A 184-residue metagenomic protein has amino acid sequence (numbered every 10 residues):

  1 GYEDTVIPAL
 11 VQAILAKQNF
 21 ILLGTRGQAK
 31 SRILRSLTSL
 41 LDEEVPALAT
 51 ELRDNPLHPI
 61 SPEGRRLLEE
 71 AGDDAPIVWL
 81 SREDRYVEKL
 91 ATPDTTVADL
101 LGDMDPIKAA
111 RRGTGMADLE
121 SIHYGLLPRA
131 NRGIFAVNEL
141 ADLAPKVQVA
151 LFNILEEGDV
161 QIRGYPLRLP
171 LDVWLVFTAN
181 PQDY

Functional and structural regions predicted by a protein language model:
G1-Y184: Conserved ASCE/P-loop NTPase catalytic core
